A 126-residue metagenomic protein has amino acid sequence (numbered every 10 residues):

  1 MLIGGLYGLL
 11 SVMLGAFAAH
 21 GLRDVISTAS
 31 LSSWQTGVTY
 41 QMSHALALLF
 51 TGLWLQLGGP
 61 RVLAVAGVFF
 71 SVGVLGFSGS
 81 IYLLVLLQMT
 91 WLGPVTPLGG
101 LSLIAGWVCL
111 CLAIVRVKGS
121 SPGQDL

Functional and structural regions predicted by a protein language model:
M1-L126: Polytopic transmembrane helical bundles with strong interfacial aromatic enrichment
